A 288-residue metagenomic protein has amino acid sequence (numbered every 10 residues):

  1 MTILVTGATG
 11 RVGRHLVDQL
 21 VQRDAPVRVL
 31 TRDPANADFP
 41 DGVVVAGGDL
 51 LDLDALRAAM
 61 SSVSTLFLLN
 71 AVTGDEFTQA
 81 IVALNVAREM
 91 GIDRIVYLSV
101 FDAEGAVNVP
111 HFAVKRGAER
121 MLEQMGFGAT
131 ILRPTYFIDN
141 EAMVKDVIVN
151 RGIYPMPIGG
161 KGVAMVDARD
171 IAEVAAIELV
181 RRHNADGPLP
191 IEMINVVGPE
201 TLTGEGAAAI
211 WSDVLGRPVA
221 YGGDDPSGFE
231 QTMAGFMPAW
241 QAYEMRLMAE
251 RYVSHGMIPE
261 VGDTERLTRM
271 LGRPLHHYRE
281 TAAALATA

Functional and structural regions predicted by a protein language model:
T2-P40, L51-D54, S61-V63, V72-E76 (+7 more regions): Oxidoreductase cofactor-interface core, primarily capturing Rossmann-like NAD(P)-dependent enzymes
L4, A46, L271: Conserved Rossmann-like nucleotide-binding pocket used by diverse enzymes that bind dinucleotide cofactors
G47, G223: Conserved residues in the N-terminal Rossmann fold of short-chain dehydrogenase/reductase
R57-M60, A282: A generic alpha-helix structural signal
L189, S227-A288: A hydrophobic C-terminal alpha-helical subdomain
